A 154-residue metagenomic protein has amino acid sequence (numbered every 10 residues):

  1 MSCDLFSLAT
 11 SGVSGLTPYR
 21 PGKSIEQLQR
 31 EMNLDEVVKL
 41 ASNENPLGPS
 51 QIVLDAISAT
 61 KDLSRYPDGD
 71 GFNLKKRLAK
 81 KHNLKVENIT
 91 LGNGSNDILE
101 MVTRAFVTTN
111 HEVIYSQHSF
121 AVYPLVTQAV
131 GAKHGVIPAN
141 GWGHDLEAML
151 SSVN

Functional and structural regions predicted by a protein language model:
S2-R65, L150: N-terminal "arm"/small-domain region of PLP-dependent enzymes with the aminotransferase-like
S64-N154: Conserved core of the PLP fold type I
